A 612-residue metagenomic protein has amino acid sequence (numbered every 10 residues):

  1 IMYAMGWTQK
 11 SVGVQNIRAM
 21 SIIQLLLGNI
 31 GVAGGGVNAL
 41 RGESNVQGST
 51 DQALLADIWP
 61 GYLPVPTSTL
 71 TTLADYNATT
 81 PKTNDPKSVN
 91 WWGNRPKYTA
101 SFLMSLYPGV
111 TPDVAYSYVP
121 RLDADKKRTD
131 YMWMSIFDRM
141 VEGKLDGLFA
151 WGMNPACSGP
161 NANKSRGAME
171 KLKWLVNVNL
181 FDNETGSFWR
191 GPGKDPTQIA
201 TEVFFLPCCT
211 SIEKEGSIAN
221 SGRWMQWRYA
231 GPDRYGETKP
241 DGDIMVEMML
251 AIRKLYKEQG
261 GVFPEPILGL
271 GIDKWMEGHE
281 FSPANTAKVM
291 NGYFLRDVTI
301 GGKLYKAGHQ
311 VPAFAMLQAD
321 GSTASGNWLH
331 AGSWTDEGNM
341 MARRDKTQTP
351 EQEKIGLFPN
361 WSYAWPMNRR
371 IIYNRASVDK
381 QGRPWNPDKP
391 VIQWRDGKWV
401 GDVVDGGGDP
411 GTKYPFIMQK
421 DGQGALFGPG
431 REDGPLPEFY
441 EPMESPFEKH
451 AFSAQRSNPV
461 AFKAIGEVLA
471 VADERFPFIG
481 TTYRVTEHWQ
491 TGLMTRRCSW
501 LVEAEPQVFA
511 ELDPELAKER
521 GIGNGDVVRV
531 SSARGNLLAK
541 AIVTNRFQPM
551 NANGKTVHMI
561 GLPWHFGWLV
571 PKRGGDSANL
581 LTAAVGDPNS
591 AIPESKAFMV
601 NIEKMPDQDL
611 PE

Functional and structural regions predicted by a protein language model:
I1-Y3, T111-S117, L145, S221-A230: Short acidic (Asp/Glu) and glycine-rich catalytic loops that position anionic groups and cofactors
G6-G13, L122-K127, S135-D138, P155 (+2 more regions): Hydrophobic alpha-helical scaffolding
V14-I17, D513: Domain-scale recognition of functional cores that engage charged ligands
I17-Q24, M134, G242-M249: Predominant activation on well-ordered alpha-helical scaffold segments within soluble catalytic domains
L25-E202, P207-E215, G302-K518: Extended redox/cofactor-interaction regions of prokaryotic respiratory oxidoreductases
K173, N177-N183, F188-W189, D233-M249 (+1 more regions): Phosphate/diphosphate-binding loops
T201-F204, C208-R234, V543, W564: Glycine/threonine-rich phosphate-binding loop and adjacent beta-strand/alpha-helix elements that clamp
D243-L295, K389, R395-D396, V400-D405 (+8 more regions): Long, contiguous, secondary-structure-rich segments that constitute the structural scaffold of globular domains
